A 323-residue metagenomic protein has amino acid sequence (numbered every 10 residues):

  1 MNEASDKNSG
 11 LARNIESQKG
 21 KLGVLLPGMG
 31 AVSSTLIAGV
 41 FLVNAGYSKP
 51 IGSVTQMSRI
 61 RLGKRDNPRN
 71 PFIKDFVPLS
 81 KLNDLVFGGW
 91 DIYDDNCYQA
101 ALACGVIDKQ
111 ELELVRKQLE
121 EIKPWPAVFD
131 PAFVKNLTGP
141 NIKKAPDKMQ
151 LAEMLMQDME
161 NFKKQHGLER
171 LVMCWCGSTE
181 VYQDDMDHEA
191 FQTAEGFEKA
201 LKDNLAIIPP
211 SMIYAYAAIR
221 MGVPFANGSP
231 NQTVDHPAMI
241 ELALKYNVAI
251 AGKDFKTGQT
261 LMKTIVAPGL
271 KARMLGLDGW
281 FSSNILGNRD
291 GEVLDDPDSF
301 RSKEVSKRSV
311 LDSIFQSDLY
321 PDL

Functional and structural regions predicted by a protein language model:
M1-S229, T233-K245, L261-A267: Metallocofactor- and cofactor-centric catalytic cores in central/energy metabolism, strongly enriched
G23, P27, V248, Q259-L323: Active-site-lining helix/loop region of Rossmann-like oxidoreductase modules
D91, D254, F281: Residues at the C-termini of beta-strands that transition into short coil/loop
F225-S229, I250-D254, D278: Short catalytic-loop micro-motif centered on adjacent basic/acidic residues
